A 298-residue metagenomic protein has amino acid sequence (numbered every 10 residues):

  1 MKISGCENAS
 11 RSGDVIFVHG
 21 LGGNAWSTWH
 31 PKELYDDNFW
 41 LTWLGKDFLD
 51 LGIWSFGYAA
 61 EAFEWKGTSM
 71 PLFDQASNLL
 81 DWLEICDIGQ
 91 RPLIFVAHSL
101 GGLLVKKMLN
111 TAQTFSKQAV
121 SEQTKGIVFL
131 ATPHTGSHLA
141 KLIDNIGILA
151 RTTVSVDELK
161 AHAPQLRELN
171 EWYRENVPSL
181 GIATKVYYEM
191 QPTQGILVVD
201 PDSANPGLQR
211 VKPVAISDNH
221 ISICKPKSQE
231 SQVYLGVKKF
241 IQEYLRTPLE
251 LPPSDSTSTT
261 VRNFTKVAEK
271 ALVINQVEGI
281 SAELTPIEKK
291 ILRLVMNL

Functional and structural regions predicted by a protein language model:
K2-D50: Short, surface-exposed "cap/lid" segments of acyl-processing enzymes
N8-S10, D47-F48, Q118-Q123, N176-L180: Short, conserved loop/helix-junction motifs that constitute active-site signature segments in enzyme catalytic cores
S12-G13, Q90-L93, I182: Short coil/turn segments at beta-strand junctions that form active-site/ligand-binding loops
H19-G20, F63-W65, P71-E175: Serine-dependent carboxylesterase/thioesterase catalytic core of lipase-like alpha/beta-hydrolase/SGNH enzymes
G22-G23, G52, E61-E64, G89 (+2 more regions): C-terminal catalytic-base region of ester-bond hydrolases, centering on the histidine of the charge-relay
T28-H30, K66-T68, S137-D144, G195-P201 (+1 more regions): Short aromatic-enriched loop/helix-cap "lid" or pocket-rim segments at secondary-structure transitions that line
H30-L34, G52-F73: Conserved BB-loop
F56, L130-A131, H220: Alpha/beta-hydrolase-fold catalytic nucleophile elbow
